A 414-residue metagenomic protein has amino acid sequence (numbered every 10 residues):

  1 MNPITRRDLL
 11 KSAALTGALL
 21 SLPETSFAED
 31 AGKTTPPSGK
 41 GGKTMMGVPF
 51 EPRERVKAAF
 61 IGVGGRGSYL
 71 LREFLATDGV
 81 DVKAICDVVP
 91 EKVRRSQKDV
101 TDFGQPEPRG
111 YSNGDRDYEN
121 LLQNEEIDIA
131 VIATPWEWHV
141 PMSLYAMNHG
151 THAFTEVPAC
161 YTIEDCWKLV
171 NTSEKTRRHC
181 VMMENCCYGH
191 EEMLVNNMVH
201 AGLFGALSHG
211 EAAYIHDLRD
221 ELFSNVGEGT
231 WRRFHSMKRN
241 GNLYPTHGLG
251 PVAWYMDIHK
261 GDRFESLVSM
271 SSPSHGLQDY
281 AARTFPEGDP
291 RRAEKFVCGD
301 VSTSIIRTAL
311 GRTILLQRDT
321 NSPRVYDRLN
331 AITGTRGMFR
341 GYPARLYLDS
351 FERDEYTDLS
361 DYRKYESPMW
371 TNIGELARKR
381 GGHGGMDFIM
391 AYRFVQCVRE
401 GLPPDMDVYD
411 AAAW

Functional and structural regions predicted by a protein language model:
N2-T151, W167-H179: N-terminal glycine-/serine-/threonine-rich beta1-alpha1-beta2 phosphate-ribose binding loop of Rossmann-like
S12, T16-G17, F27, P37 (+5 more regions): C-terminal helical cap and adjacent loop that interface with cofactors, partners, or active-site loops
G62, K175-V181, C186-F296, M338 (+1 more regions): Predominantly a Rossmann-like dinucleotide-binding segment in NAD(P)-dependent oxidoreductases
S68, V140, L144, W167 (+5 more regions): A structural signal for well-ordered alpha-helical segments within the folded catalytic domains of diverse enzymes
G150-T162: ADP-ribose/adenylate-binding Rossmann-like module
D300: Short, small/polar residue-rich loop motifs at catalytic or cofactor-binding pockets
S304-L310, G334: Active-site beta-strand termini and strand-to-loop segments that position acidic
